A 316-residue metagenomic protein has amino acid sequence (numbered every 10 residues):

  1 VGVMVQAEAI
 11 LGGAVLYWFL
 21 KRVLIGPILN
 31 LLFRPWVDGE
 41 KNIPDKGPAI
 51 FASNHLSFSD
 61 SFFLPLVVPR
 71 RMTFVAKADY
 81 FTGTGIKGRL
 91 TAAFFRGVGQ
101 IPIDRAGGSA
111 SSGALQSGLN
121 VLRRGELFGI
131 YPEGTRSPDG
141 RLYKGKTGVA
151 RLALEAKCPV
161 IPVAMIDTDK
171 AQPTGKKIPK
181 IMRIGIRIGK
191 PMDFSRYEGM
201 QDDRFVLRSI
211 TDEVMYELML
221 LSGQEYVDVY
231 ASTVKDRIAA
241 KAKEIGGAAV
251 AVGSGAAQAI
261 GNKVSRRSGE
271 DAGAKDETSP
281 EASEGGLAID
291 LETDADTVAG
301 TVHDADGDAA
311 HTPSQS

Functional and structural regions predicted by a protein language model:
V1-V3: Acidic, Ala/Val/Gly-enriched low-complexity intrinsically disordered segments
V5-D38, R70, I86-V98: A transmembrane-helix-recognition feature enriched in membrane-embedded lipid enzymes and envelope glyco-/phospholipid
E8-G12, L16, S112-S316: Non-catalytic C-terminal accessory region of glycerolipid acyltransferases and related lyso-lipid remodeling enzymes
V23, P35-E40, D60-S61, G88 (+3 more regions): A generic local structural motif
L24-G26, G97-R105, P132-R136: Short, basic, glycine/proline-bearing loop/turn elements
N30, I43-G108: Catalytic core of membrane glycerolipid acyltransferases/transacylases, capturing the structured, soluble-facing
N30-V37, A110-S112, T168-K170: Short gly/ser/thr-rich secondary-structure transition/capping motifs
P35, R70-R71, I101, G125 (+1 more regions): Secondary-structure boundary/capping positions in well-ordered alpha/beta enzyme cores
